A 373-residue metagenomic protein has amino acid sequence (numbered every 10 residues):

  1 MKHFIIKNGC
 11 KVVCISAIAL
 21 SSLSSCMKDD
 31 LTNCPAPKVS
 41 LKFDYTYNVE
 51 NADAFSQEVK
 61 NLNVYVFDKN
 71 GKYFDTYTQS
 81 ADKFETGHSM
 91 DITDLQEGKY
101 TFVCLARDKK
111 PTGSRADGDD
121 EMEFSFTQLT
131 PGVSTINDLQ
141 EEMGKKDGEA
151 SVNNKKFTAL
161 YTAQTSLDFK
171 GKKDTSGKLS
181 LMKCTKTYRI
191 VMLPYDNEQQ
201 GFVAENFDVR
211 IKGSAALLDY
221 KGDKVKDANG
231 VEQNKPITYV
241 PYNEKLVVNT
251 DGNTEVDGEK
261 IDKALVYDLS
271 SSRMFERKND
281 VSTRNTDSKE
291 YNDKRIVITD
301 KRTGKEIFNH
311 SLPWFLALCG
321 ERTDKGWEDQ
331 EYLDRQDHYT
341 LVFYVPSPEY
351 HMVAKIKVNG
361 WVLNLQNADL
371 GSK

Functional and structural regions predicted by a protein language model:
K2, S16, L20-T46: Bacterial Sec-dependent N-terminal signal peptides
K2-V13: Bacterial N-terminal signal peptides that target proteins for export
T32-V49, L181-Y195: A short, Gly/Thr-enriched small/hydrophobic beta-strand-prone motif that recurs across taxa
N33-P37, S56, D94-G98, G171-K173 (+3 more regions): Solvent-exposed loop and beta-edge segments used for protein-protein assembly and interaction
N51-E58, N197-E205: A short beta-turn/strand-edge loop motif at beta-sheet boundaries
L62-A116, G201-K325: Tryptophan-paired
Y73-K183: Short, low-hydrophobicity acidic/polar segments
G132-K183, P313-K373: Extracellular beta-sheet/turn segments enriched in Thr/Pro/Gly and aliphatic residues
